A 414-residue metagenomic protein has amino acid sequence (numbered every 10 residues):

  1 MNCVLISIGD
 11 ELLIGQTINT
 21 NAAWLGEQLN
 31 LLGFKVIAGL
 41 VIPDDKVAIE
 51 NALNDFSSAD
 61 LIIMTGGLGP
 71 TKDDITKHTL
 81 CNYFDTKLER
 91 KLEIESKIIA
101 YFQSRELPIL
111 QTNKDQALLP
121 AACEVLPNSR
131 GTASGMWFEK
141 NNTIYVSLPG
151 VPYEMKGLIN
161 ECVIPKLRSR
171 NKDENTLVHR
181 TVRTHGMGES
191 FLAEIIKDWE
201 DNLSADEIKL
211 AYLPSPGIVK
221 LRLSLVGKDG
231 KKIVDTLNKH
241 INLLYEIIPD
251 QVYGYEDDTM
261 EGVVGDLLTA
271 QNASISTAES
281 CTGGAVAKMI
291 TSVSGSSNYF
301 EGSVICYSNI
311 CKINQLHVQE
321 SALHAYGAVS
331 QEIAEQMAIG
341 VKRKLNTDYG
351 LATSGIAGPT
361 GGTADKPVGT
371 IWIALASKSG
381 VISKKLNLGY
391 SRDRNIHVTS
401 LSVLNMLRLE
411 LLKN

Functional and structural regions predicted by a protein language model:
M1-G39, D44, K231-D235: Glycine-rich phosphate/diphosphate-binding loop of Rossmann-like nucleotide-binding domains
C3-L5, Y145, I275: Conserved hydrophobic helix-helix packing surfaces used for dimerization/oligomerization
I8-D10, M64-K72, P149, G227 (+1 more regions): Glycine-rich beta-strand-to-loop/alpha-helix junction loops that act as flexible
G26, N30-L53, R90-S129, C311-D348: Glycine-rich oxoanion-binding loops at beta->alpha junctions
A48-N51, S58, D74-R170: Proline/glycine-rich low-complexity loops and linkers
M64-K87, L244, I248-Y255: Flexible gly/pro-rich beta->alpha loop and the following alpha-helix that scaffold active-site loops
E139-G217, R222-S224, K232-L237: Accessory alpha-helical/coil subdomains and C-terminal extensions that flank or cap enzyme catalytic cores
K231-N414: Short alpha-helical segments enriched in small residues
